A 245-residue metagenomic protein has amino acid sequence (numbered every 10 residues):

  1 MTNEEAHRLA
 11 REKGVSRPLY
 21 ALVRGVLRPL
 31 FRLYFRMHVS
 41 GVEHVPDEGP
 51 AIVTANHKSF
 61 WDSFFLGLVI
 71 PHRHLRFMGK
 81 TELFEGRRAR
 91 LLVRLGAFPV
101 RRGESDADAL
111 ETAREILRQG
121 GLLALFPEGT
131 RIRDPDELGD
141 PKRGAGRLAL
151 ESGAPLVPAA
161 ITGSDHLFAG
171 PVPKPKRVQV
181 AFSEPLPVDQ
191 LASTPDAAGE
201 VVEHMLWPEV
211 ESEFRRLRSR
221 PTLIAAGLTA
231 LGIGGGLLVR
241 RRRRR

Functional and structural regions predicted by a protein language model:
M1-L19, D108-R245: Non-catalytic C-terminal accessory region of glycerolipid acyltransferases and related lyso-lipid remodeling enzymes
T2-G41, G86-L95: A transmembrane-helix-recognition feature enriched in membrane-embedded lipid enzymes and envelope glyco-/phospholipid
V26-L27, R94-V100, G129-R133: Short, basic, glycine/proline-bearing loop/turn elements
L30-R32, I70, L92, I116 (+1 more regions): A generic structural signal for well-ordered alpha-helical segments
F35, G103-D106, L138: A conditional alpha-helix N-cap/helix-loop micro-motif detector
G41, N56, G79-K80, G96 (+2 more regions): A secondary-structure boundary/capping signal
V42-P46: Glycine-rich helix-loop-beta junction characteristic of Rossmann-like nucleotide cofactor-binding loops
D47-S105, T112: Catalytic core of membrane glycerolipid acyltransferases/transacylases, capturing the structured, soluble-facing
